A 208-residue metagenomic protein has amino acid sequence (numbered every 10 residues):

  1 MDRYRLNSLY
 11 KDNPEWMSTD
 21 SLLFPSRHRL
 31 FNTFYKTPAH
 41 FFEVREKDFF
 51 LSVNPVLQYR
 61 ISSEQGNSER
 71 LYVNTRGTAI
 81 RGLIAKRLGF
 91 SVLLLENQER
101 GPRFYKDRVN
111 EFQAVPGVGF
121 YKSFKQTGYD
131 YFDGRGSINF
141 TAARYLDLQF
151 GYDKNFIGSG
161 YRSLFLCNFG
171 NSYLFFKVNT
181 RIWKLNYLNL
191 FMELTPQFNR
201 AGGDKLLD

Functional and structural regions predicted by a protein language model:
M1-D208: Outer-membrane beta-barrel channel domains
